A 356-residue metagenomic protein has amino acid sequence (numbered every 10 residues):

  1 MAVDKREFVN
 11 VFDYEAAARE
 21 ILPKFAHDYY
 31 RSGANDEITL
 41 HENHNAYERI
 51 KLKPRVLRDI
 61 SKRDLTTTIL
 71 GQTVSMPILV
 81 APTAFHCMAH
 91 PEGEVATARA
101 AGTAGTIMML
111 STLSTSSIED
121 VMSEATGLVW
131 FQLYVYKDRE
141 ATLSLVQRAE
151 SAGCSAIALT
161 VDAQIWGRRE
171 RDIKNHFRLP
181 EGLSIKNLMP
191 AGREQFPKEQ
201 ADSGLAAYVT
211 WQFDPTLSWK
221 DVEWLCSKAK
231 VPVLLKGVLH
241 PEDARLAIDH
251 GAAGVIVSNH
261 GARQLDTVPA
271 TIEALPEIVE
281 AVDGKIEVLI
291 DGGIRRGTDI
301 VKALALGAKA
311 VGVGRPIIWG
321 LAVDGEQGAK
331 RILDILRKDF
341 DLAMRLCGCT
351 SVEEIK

Functional and structural regions predicted by a protein language model:
M1-E48, E273-I290, I294-K356: Alpha/beta catalytic cores of nucleotide-metabolism and tRNA/nucleoside-modifying enzymes
M1-G71, R169, H176-L217, E353-I355: An N-cap/entry alpha-helix motif that binds or orients negatively charged groups
G33, S111, Q132, L159 (+2 more regions): Active-site-adjacent beta-strand anchor residues
A34-N35, T112-S116, K137, L239 (+2 more regions): Short beta->alpha linker loops
K51, T66-T68, P77-A81, I107-S111 (+2 more regions): Short, conserved beta-strand segments within well-ordered enzyme catalytic domains that often line or immediately flank
V74-I118: Glycine-rich active-site/cofactor-binding loop and its immediate structural neighborhood
F85, R99, T103, D120-E124 (+2 more regions): Alpha/beta enzyme core
G127: Conserved thiamine diphosphate
